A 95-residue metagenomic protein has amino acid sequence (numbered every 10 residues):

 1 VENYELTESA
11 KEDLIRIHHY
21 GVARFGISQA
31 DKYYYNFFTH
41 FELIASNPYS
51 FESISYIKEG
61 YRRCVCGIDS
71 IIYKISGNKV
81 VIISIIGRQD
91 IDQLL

Functional and structural regions predicted by a protein language model:
V1-I57, Y61: Basic, Lys/Arg-enriched alpha-helical interface segments
C66-L95: Enriched for short, Lys/Arg-rich terminal
